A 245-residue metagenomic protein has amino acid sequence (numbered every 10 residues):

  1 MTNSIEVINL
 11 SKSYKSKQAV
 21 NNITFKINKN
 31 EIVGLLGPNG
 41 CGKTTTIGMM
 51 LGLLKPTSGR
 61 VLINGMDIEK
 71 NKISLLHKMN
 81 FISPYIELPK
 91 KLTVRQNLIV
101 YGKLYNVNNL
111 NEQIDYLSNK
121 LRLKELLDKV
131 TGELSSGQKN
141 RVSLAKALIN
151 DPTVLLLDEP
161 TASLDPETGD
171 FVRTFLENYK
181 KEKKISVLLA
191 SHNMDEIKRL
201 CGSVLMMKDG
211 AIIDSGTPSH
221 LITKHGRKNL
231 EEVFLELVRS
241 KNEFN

Functional and structural regions predicted by a protein language model:
I99, K103-L126: Conserved ABC ATPase "signature" region
V130-L134: Conserved ABC ATPase signature
D151: Conserved catalytic motifs of ABC-family nucleotide-binding domains
L155-D158: Catalytic Walker B motif of ABC-type/P-loop ATPase nucleotide-binding domains
D170-E182: Helical segment within the ABC ATPase nucleotide-binding domain
S215-G216: ABC ATPase "signature
